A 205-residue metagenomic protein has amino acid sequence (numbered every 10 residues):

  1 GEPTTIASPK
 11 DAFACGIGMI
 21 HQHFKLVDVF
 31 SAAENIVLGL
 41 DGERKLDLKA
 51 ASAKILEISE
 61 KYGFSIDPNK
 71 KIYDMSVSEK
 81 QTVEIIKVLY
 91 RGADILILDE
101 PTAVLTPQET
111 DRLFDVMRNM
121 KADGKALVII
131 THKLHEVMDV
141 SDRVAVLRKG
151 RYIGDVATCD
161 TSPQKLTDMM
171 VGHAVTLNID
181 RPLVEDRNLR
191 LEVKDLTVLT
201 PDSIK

Functional and structural regions predicted by a protein language model:
G1-K205: Glycine-rich phosphate-binding loops of nucleotide-dependent enzymes
